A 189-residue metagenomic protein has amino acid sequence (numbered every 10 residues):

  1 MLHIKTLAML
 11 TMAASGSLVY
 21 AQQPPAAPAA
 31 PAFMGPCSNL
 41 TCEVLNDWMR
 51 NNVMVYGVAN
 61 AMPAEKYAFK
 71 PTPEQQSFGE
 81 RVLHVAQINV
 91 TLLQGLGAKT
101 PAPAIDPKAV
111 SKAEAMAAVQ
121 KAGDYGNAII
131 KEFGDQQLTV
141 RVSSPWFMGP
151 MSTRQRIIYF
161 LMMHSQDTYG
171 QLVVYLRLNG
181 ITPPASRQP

Functional and structural regions predicted by a protein language model:
M1-A8: Bacterial N-terminal signal peptides that target proteins for export
V19-A21: Boundary at the C-terminal end of the N-terminal hydrophobic targeting segment
Q23-M49: Short N-terminal segments immediately surrounding and downstream of signal-peptide cleavage
A30-L40, L96-K108: Acidic/histidine-rich, surface-exposed loop or edge segments in extracytoplasmic proteins
L45-Y56, K66-I105, S144-P189: Short, contiguous alpha-helical
V58, V110-P145, M151-Q166: Acidic/histidine-rich alpha-helical segments that form the ligand environment of transition-metal centers
A61-Y67, I130-T139, R177-P183: Surface-exposed helix-capping loop/turn segments at secondary-structure junctions
